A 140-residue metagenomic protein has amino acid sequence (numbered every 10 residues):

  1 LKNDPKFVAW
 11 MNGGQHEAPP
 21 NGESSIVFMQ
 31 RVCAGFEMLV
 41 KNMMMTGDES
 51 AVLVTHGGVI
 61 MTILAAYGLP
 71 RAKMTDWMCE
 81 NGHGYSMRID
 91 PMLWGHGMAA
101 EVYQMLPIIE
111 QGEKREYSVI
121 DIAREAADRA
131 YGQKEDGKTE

Functional and structural regions predicted by a protein language model:
L1-A34, E116-G132: Phosphate-handling substructures
N21, H56-G57, N81: Short glycine-rich loop/turn motifs that provide flexible caps or phosphate-binding loops at active sites
A34-N42: A generic secondary-structure signal
K41-E49, L64-E140: Acidic, low-complexity terminal tails and accessory targeting/binding regions of phosphate-metabolizing enzymes
G47-G57: Generic beta-sheet signal
V59-M61: Short, active-site-adjacent cap segments at secondary-structure transitions
